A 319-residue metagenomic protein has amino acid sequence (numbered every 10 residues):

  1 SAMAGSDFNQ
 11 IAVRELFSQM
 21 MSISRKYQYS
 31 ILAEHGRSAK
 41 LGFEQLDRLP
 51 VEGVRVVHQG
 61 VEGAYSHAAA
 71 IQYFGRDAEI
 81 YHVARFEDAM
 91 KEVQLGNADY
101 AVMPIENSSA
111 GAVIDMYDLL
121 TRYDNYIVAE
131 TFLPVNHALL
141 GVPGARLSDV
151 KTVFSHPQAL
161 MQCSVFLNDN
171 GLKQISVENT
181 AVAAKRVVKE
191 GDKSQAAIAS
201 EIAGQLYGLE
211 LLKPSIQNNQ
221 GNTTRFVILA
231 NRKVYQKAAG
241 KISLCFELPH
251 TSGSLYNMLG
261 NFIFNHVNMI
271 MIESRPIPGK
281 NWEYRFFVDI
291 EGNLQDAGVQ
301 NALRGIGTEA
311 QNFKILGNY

Functional and structural regions predicted by a protein language model:
S1-Y319: Domain-level signature for soluble enzymes in the chorismate/prephenate branch of the shikimate pathway
